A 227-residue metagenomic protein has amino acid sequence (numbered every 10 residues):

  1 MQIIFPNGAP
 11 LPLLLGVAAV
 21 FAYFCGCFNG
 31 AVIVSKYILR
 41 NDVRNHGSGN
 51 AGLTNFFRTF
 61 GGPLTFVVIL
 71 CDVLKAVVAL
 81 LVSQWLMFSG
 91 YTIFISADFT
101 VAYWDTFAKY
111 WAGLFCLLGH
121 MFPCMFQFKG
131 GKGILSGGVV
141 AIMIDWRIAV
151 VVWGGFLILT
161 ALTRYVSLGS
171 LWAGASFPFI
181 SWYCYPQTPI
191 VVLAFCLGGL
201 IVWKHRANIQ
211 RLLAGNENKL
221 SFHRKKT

Functional and structural regions predicted by a protein language model:
M1-L13: Short, strongly hydrophobic alpha-helical membrane anchors
P12-V20, F66, K109-L114, G138 (+3 more regions): Hydrophobic alpha-helical transmembrane segments
L13-I38: N-terminal signal-anchor transmembrane alpha helix
A22-G26, C116-H120, F156-T160, L197-K204: Alpha-helical transmembrane segments of multi-pass membrane proteins
V32-T65, G130, Q210-T227: Cytosolic, membrane-interface loops and tails of multi-pass inner-membrane proteins
N41-L53, M125-G138, Y165-A173: Short, non-helical or kinked segments that cap or interrupt transmembrane helices
N55-G62, S83-L86, F115, G119 (+2 more regions): Interfacial segments of multi-pass membrane proteins
R58-Q84: Multi-pass membrane catalytic core of lipid/isoprenoid biosynthesis enzymes
